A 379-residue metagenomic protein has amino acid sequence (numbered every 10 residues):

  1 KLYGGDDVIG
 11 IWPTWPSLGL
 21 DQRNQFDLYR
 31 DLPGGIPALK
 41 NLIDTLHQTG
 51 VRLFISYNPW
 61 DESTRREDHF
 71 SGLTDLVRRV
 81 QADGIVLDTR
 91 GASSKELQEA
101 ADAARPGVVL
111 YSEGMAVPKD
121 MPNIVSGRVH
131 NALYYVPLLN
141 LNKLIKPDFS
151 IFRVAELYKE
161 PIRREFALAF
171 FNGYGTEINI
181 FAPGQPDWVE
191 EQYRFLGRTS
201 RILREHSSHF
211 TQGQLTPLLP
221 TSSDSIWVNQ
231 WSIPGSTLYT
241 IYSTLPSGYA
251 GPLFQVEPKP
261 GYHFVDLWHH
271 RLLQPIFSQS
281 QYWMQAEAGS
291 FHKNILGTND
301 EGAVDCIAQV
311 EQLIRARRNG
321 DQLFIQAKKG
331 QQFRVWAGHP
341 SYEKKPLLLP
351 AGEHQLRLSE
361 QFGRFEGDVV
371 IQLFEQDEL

Functional and structural regions predicted by a protein language model:
K1-S94: Aromatic-lined carbohydrate-binding/catalytic grooves of carbohydrate-active enzymes
T74-V80, Q98-G107: Short, surface-exposed basic-aromatic patches at helix termini and helix-loop junctions that form
R105-L253, P258: Active-site-proximal substrate-binding groove within the catalytic cores of carbohydrate-active enzymes
G213-T237, E301-G330: Surface beta-strand/loop "capping" patches
G248-R271, I325-K344: Beta-strand-rich binding/interaction modules
H270-F277, S341-S359: Solvent-exposed serine/threonine-rich low-complexity stretches and specific carbohydrate-binding patches
F277-Q312, L356-Q372: C-terminal beta-strand-rich structural cap/linker in extracellular carbohydrate-active enzymes
D377-L379: Short beta-strand elements
